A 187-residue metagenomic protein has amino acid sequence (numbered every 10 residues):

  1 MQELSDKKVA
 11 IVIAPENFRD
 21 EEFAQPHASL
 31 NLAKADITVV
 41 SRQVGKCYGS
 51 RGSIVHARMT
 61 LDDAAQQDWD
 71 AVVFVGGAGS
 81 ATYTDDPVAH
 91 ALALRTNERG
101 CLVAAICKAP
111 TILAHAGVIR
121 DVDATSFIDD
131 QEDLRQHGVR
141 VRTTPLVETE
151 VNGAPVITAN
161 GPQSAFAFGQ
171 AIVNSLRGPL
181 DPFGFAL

Functional and structural regions predicted by a protein language model:
M1-R99, V103, I112-H115, R120-D123 (+1 more regions): Extended, subdomain-level signal for the structured scaffold at the beginning of enzyme domains
C107: Catalytic nucleophile serine of serine hydrolases, specifically the conserved "nucleophile elbow" pentapeptide
F127: Active-site-adjacent substrate-recognition loops and nearby beta-strands within hydrolase catalytic domains
